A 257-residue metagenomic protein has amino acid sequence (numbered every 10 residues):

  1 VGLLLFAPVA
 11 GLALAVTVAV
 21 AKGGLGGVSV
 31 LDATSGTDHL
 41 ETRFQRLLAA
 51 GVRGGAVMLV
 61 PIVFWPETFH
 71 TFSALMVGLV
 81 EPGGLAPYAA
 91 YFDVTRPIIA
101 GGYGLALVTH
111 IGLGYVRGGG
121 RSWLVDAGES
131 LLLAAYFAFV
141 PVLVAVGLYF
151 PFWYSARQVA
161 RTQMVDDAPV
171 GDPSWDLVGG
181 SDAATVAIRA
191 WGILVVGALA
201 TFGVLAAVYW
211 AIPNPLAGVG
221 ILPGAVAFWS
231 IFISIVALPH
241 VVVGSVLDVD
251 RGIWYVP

Functional and structural regions predicted by a protein language model:
V1-G2, G54-I62, P97-G112, I193-A211: Hydrophobic core of alpha-helical transmembrane segments in multi-pass integral membrane proteins
G2-V63, S73-P87: Membrane-interface helix-loop-helix junctions at boundaries between adjacent transmembrane segments
K22-S35, V108-G119, Q158-R161, P239-D248: C-terminal ends of transmembrane helices
S29-D32, F152-G180: Predominantly late transmembrane helices and immediately cytosolic-facing juxtamembrane segments
L40-M58, A127-L132, V186-V195: Alpha-helical transmembrane segments and their helix-start/interface "positive-inside/aromatic belt" motifs in integral
V57-A160: Generic multipass alpha-helical transmembrane bundles of integral membrane proteins
A187-A190, G224-W229, I233-P257: C-terminal regulatory/interaction regions
A207-S230: Extracellular/periplasmic helix-loop-helix junctions in multi-pass membrane proteins
